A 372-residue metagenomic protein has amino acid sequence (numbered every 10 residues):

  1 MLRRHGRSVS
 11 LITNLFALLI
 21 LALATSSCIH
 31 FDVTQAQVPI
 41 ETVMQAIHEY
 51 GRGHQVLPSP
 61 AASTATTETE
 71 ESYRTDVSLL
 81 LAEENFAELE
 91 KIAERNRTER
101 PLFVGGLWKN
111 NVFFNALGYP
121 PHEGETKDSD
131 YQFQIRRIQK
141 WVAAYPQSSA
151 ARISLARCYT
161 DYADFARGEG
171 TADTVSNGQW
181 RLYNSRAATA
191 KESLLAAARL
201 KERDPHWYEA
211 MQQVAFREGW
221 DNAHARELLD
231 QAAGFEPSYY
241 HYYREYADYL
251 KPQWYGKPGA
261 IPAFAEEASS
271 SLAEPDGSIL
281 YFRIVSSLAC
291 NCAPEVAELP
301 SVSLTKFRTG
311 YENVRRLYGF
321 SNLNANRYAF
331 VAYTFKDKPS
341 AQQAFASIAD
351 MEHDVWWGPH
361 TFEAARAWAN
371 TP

Functional and structural regions predicted by a protein language model:
M1-V9: N-terminal secretory signal peptides that target proteins for export/translocation
T13-S26: Bacterial N-terminal signal peptides
I29-H30: Bacterial signal peptide processing site
Q37-L102: N-terminal mature-domain "stem" immediately C-terminal to a signal peptide or N-terminal signal-anchor/transmembrane
A87-Q147, R157-A273, I279-T309, S347-P372: Short coil/linker segments at helix-helix boundaries
A289-Q343: Intrinsically disordered, low-complexity segments enriched in Gly and acidic/Ser/Thr residues that form flexible
